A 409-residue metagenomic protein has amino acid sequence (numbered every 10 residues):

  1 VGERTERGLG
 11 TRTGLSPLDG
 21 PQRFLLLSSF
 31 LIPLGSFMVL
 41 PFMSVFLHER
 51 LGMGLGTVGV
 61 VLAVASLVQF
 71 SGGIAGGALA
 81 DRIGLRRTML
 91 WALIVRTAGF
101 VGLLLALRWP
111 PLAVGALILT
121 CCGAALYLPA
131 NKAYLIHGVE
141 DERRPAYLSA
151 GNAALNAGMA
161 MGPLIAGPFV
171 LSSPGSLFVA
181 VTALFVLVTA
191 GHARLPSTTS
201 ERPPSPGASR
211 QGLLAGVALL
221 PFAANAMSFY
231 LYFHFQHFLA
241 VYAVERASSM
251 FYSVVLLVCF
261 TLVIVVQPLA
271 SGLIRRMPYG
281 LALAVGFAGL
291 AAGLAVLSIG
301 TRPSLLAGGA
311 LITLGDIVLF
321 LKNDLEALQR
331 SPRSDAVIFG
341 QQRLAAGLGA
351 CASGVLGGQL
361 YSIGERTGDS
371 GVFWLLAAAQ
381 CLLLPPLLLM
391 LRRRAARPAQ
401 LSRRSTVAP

Functional and structural regions predicted by a protein language model:
G2-G20, P196-A224: Juxtamembrane intracellular "pre-TM" segments in multi-pass secondary transporters
S16-S66, A218-V255: Helix-loop boundary and gating motifs at the non-cytosolic
G72-G84, V170, V265-Y279, Y361: Helix-to-loop junctions at the C-terminal end of transmembrane segments in multipass secondary transporters
R87-V101, L281-A295: Structural signature of the two symmetry-related core transmembrane helices
L117-L155: Cytoplasmic helix-loop-helix junction between adjacent transmembrane helices in 12-TM secondary transporters
V170-A183, Q359-C381: A membrane-interface helix-boundary motif in multi-pass transporters
A183-E201, L387-L391: C-terminal membrane-cytosol helix-exit motif in multi-pass small-molecule transporters
A336-E365: A late C-terminal transmembrane helix in Major Facilitator Superfamily
